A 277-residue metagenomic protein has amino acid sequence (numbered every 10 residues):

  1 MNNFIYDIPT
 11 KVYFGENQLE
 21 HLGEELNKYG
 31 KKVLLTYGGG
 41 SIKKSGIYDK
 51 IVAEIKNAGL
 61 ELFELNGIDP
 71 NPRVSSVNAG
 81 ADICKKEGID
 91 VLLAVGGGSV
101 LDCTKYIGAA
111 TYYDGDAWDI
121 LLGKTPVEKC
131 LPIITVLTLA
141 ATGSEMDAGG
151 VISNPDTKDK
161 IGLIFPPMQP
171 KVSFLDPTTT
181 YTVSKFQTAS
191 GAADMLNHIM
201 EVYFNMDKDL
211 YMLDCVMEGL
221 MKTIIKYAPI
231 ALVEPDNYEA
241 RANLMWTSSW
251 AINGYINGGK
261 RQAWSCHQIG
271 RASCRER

Functional and structural regions predicted by a protein language model:
M1-V91: ATP/NTP phosphate-donor binding region
T10, E20, Y113-D209: A glycine/threonine-rich phosphate-anchoring loop and its flanking beta-alpha core in nucleotide/phosphate-binding
K50-I51, A81, V100-D114, M146-D147: Short Gly/Thr/Asp-enriched flexible loops that form oxyanion-binding sites at enzyme active sites
I68-P72, V95-G97, Q262-H267, R275: Active-site nucleophile and cofactor-binding loops and adjacent substrate-binding regions of central metabolic enzymes
K86, T104-Y112, V127, G258 (+1 more regions): Alpha-helix C-terminal capping segments
I89-I107, T138-S144: Glycine/serine-rich anion-binding loops at beta->alpha junctions that coordinate negatively charged ligand groups
V202, M206-R277: Active-site segments that bind and position negatively charged phosphate/pyrophosphate groups
